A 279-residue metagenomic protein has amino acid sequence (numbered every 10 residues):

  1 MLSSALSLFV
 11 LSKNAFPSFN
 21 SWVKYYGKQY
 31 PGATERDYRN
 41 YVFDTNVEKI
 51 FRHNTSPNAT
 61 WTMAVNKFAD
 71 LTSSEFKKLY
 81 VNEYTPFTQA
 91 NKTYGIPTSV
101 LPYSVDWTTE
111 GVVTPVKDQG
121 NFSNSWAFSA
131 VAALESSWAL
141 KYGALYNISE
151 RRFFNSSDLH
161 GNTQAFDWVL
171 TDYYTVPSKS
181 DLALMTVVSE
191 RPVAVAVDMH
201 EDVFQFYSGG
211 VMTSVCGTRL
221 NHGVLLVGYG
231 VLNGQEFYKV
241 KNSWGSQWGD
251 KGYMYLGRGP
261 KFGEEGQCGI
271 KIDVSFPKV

Functional and structural regions predicted by a protein language model:
L2-S123, F128-V131, S137-I148: Structured alpha-helical subdomains that flank or immediately precede key functional sites
A90-D106, W126-E135, Y142, N147 (+2 more regions): Predominantly the structural core of cysteine protease catalytic domains
